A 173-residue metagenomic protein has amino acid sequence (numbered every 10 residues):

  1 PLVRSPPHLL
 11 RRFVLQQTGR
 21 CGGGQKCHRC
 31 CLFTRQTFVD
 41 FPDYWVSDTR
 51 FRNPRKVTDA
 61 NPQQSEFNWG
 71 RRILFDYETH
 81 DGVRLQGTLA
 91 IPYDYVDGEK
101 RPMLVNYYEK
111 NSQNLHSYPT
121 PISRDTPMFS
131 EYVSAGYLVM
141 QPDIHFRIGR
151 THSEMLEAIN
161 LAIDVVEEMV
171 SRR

Functional and structural regions predicted by a protein language model:
L2-V3: Long hydrophobic segments that form regular secondary structure
L10-R12, Q17-R173: Serine-hydrolase catalytic core recognition
